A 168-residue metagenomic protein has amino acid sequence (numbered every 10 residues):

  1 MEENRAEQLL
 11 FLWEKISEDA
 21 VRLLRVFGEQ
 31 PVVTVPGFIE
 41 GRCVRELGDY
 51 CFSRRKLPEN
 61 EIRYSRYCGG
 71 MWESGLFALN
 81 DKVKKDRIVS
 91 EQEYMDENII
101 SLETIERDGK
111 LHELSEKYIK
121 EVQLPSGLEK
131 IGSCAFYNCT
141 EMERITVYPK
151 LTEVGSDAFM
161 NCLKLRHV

Functional and structural regions predicted by a protein language model:
M1-R5, A135: Surface-exposed cap/linker segments adjacent to membranes
E3, R25-V26: N-terminal leader/targeting segments
N4-E7, A158: Intrinsically disordered, low-complexity regions enriched in Ser/Pro/Gly/Gln/His and often acidic
L10-D19, F27-R45, L57-K130, T140-E153 (+1 more regions): Structural signature of tandem-repeat unit edges
R22: Condensing-enzyme catalytic core mediating Claisen C-C bond formation in acyl metabolism
G48-K56: Parallel beta-helix/beta-solenoid
Y50-C51, G132-A135, G155-M160: Consensus positions within tandem repeat domains that build extended binding/scaffold surfaces
